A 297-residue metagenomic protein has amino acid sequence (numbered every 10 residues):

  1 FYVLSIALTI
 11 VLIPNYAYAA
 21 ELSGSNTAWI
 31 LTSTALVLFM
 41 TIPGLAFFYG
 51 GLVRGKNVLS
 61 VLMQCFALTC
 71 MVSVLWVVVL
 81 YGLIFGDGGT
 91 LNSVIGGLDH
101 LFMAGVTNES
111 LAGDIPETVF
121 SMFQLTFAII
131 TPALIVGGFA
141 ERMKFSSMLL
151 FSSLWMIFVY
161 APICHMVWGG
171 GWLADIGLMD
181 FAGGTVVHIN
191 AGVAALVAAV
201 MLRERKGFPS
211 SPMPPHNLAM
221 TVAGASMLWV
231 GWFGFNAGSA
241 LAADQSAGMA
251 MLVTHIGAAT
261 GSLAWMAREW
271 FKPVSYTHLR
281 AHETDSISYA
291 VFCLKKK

Functional and structural regions predicted by a protein language model:
F1-A19: N-terminal secretory/membrane targeting signals
I6-I10, I135-V136, A264: Generic transmembrane alpha-helix motif of multi-pass integral membrane proteins
Y18-P209, P215, A219-S226, V230-H255 (+1 more regions): Metal/cofactor- and membrane transport-associated sequence elements
S153, E283, V291: Ca2+-coordinating acidic residues in Ca2+-binding motifs
A247-L263, R268, S275-L279, S288: Transmembrane helical segments that form the transport core of multi-pass membrane transport proteins
T277-T284, K296-K297: Conserved small/polar residues in nucleotide/adenosyl-binding loops
Y289-K297: Hydrophobic alpha-helical segments, chiefly the membrane-spanning helices and signal/signal-anchor peptides
